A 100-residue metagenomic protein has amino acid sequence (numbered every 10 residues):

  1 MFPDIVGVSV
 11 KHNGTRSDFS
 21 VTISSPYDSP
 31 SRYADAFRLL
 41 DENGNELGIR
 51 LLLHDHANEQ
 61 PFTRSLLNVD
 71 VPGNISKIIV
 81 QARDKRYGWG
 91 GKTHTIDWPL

Functional and structural regions predicted by a protein language model:
M1-F37: Short, surface-exposed binding/anchoring microloops in extracellular/periplasmic proteins
I5, R16-D18, P61-S65, K77 (+1 more regions): Intrinsic-disorder/low-complexity, polar/charged segments enriched in Ser/Thr/Lys/Arg/Asp/Glu/Gln
H12-R16, L39-E46, D70-S76: A short, structured loop/turn motif at beta-sheet edges
I23, R32-A57: The feature marks short-to-medium sequence segments in extracytoplasmic or secretory-pathway proteins
S29-S31, S76, G90: Short acidic, gly/pro-rich beta-turn/loop elements at beta-sheet edges and active-site/ligand-binding grooves
G48-G88: Short, solvent-exposed, Trp/other aromatic-anchored flexible loops in extracytoplasmic proteins
V69, P99-L100: Short, solvent-exposed mixed-charge patches
G88-W98: Edge beta-strands of extracellular beta-sandwich domains
